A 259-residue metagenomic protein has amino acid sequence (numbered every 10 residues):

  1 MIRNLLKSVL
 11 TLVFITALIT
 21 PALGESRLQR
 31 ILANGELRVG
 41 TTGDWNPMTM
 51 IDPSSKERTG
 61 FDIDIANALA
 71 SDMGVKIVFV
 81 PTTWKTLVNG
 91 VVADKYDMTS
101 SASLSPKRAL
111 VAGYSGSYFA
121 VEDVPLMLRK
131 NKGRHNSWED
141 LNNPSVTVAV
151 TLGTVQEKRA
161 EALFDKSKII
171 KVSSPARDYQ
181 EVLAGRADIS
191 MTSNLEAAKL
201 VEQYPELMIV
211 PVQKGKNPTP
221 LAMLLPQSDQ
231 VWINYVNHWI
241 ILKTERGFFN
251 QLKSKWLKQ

Functional and structural regions predicted by a protein language model:
E25-A102, L110: Extracytoplasmic small-molecule ligand-binding "clamshell" domains of the periplasmic binding protein/Venus flytrap
S26, V155-I169, I209-V212, I240-Q259: Ligand-binding clefts/hinges and TM-proximal coupling segments of bilobed small-molecule sensing domains
L28, R58, D62, A109-V121 (+2 more regions): A structural signal for short loop-to-beta-strand junctions that line the ligand-binding cleft of periplasmic/secreted
G43, A120-V124, A198-I241, K258-Q259: Periplasmic-binding protein-like
I63, V78-N89, I170-A184, T219: Short helix-initiation/N-cap motifs at beta->coil->alpha
L69, V91-V92, L141, E181-L183 (+2 more regions): Hydrophobic residues within well-ordered alpha-helices
T86-N89, A102-V111, K158-A162, L183-A184 (+1 more regions): A ligand-binding cleft/hinge motif common to bilobed small-molecule-binding domains
R129-V146: Flexible hinge/capping segments at coil-to-helix
